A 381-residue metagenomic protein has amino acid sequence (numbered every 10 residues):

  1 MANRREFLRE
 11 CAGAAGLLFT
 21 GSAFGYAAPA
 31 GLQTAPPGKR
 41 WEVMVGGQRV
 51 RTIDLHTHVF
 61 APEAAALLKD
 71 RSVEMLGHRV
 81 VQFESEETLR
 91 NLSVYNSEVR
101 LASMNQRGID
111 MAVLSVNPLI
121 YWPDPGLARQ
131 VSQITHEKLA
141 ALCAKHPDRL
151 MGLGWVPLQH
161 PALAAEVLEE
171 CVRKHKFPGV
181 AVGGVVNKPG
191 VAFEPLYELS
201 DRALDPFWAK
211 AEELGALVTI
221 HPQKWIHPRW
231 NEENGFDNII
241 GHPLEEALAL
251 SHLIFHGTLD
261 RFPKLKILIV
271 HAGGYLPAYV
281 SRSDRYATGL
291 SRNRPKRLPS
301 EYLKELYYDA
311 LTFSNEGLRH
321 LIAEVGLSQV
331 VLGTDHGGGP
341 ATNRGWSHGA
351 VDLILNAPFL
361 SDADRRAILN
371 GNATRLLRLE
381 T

Functional and structural regions predicted by a protein language model:
A2-R51, L55, A65-M111, E137-K145 (+6 more regions): Mid-to-C-terminal alpha-helical segments outside catalytic/metal-binding sites
R49, A61-V94, W225-L244, S283-E305: Active-site gating loops and adjacent loop-to-helix segments of metal-dependent hydrolytic enzymes
I53-L55, A112-L114, G152-G154, V180-V182 (+4 more regions): Hydrophobic faces of well-ordered beta-strands that scaffold small-molecule active sites in alpha/beta enzyme cores
H58, V185-V186, Q223-K224, G273 (+1 more regions): Catalytic metal-binding/acid-base residues of hydrolase active sites
D110-A249: Active-site gating/metal-coordination segments in enzymes
P189-G190, G235-A247, D260-R261, I267-H271 (+2 more regions): Active-site core of metal-dependent hydrolases
W225-I226, G273-P277, S314: Short, catalytically relevant binding-site loops at active-site mouths
G257, P263-E301: Aromatic-lined glycan-binding groove of carbohydrate-active enzymes
